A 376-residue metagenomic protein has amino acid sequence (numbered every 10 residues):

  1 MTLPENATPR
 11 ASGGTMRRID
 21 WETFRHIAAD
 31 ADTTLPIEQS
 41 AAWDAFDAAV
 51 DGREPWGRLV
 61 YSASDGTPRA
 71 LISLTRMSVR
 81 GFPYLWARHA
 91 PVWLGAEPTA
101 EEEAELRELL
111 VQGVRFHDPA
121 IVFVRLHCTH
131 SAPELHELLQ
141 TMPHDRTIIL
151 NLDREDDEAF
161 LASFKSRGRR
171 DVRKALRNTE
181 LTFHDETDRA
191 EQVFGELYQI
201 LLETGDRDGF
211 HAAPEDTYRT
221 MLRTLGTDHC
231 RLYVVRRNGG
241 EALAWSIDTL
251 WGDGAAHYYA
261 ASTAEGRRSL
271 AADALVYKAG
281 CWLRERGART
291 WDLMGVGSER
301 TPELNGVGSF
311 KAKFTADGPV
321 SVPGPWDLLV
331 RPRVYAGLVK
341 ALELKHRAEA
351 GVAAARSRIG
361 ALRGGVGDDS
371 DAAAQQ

Functional and structural regions predicted by a protein language model:
T2-F24, A49, T129, E134-A159 (+1 more regions): Active-site/acyl-donor-binding loops of N-acyltransferases
G13-S64, R69-G81, C128-T147, E155-D156 (+1 more regions): A conserved beta-strand-loop-helix scaffold within acyl/acetyltransferase catalytic domains
A28-A31, L110-D118, L201, F314: Hydrophobic, Leu/Ile/Phe/Ala-enriched alpha-helical segments that form helix-helix packing faces
F82-P98: Glycine-/proline-rich flexible loop or hinge segments
W86, E108-Q112, R219-A336: Aromatic (often tryptophan-rich) hydrophobic motifs at membrane interfaces
E97, E102-N151: Non-catalytic accessory segments adjacent to catalytic cores
A100, A104, E191, L270-D273: Non-membrane alpha-helical structural segments and their capping/turn regions in soluble enzymes
A120-H127, H184-D185, V234, T290-L293: A structural signal for short, well-ordered beta-strand segments and their strand-loop junctions that often border
